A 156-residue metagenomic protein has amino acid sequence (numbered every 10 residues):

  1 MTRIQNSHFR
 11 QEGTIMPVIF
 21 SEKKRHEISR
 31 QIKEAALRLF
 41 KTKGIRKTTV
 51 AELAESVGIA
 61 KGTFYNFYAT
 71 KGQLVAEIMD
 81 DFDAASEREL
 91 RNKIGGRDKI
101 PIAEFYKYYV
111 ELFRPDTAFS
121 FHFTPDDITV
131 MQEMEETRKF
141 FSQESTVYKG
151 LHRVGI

Functional and structural regions predicted by a protein language model:
M1-E27: N-terminal intrinsically disordered/low-complexity leader segments
P17-I19, Y68, E133-M134: A short, mixed-charge helix-start or loop-turn motif at secondary-structure junctions
Q31, L39-Q73, E77: Helix-turn-helix
G44, R88-K93, H122: Short C-terminal boundary/hinge segments that cap the last helix of small helical domains
V75-F82, E89: Alpha-helical DNA-contacting segments of helix-turn-helix folds
E77, R91-A118: Hydrophobic alpha-helical connector segments
E111-I156: Short secondary-structure transition hinges
